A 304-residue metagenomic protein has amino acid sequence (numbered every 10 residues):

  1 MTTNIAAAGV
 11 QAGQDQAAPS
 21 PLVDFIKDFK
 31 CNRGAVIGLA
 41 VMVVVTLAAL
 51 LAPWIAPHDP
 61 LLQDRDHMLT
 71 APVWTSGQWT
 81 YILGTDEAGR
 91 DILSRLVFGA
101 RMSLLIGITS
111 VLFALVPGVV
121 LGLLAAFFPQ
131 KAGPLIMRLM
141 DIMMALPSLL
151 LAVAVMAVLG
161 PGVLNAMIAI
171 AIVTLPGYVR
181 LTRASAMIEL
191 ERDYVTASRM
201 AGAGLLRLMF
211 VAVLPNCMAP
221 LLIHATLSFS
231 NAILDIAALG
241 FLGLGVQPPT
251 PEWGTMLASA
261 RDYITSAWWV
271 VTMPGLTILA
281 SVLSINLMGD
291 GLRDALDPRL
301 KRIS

Functional and structural regions predicted by a protein language model:
M1-C31, L62-R90, S304: Membrane-topology segments of multi-pass transport proteins
M1-I5, T46, A238-L239: Short acidic (Asp/Glu) and glycine-rich catalytic loops that position anionic groups and cofactors
G13-L61, L139, C217-M218: N-terminal signal-anchor/first transmembrane alpha helix
D28, I55, I82-T85, Y263 (+1 more regions): Residue-level signal for helical boundary/lining positions with a hydrophobic bias
G34, A52, W74, M187 (+1 more regions): Residue-level marker of positions within ordered structural domains that often coincide with functionally constrained
A40, A48-T85, L242-T250: Hydrophobic alpha-helical transmembrane segments of membrane transport/permease proteins and related membrane-embedded
E87-S304: Alpha-helical transmembrane segments of integral membrane proteins, especially multi-pass inner/plasma-membrane
